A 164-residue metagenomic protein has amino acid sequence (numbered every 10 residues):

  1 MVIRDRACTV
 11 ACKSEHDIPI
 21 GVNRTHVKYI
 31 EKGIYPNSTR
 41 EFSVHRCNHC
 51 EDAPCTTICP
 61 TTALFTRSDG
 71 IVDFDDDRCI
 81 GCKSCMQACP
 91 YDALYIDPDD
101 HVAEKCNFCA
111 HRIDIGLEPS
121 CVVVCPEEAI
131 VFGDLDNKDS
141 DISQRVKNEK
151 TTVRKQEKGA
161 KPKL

Functional and structural regions predicted by a protein language model:
M1-L164: Non-ligating segments of multi-cofactor redox enzymes
